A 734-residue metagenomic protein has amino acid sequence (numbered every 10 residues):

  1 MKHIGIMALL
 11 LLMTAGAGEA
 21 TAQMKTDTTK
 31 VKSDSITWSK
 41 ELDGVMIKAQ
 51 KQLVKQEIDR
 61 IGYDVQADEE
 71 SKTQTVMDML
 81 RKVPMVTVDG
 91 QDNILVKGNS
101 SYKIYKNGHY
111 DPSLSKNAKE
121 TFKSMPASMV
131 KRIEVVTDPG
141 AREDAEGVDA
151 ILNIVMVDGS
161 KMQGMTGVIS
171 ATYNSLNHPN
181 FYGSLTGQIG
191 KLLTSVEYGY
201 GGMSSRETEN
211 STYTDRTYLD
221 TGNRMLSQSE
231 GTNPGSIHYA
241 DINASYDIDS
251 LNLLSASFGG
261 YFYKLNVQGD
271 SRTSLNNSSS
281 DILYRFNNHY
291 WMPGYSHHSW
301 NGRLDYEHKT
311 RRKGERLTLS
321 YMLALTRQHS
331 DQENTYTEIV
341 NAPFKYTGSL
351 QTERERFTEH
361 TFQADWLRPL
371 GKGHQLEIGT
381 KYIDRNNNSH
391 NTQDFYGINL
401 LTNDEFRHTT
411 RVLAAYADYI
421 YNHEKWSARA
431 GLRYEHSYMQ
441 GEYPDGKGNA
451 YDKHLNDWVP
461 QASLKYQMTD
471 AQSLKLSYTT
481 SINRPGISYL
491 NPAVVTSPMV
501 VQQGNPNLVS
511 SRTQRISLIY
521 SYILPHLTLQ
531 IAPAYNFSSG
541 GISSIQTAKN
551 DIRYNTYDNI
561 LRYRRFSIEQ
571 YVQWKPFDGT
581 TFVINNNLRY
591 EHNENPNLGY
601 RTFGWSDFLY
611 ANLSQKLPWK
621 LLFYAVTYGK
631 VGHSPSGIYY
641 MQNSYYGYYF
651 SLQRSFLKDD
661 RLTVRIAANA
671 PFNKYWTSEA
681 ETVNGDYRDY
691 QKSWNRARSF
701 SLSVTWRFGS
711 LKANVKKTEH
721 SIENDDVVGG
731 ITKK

Functional and structural regions predicted by a protein language model:
M24-E69, D89-Q91, K97-S101, V136-D138: Short, acidic, small-residue-rich periplasmic hinge/interaction motif at the N-terminus of Gram-negative outer-membrane
G44, V76-M79, A118-E120, V135 (+2 more regions): N-terminal periplasmic accessory domains that precede and gate Gram-negative outer-membrane beta-barrel machines
V54, M77-Y110, L114: Extracytoplasmic beta-strand/coil segments of soluble accessory domains associated with Gram-negative outer-membrane
V76, K82, H109-T137: Short acidic/polar hinge/loop motifs at secondary-structure boundaries that mediate gating or recognition
N153-I169, T208, D215, L226 (+9 more regions): Surface-exposed extracellular loop regions of Gram-negative outer-membrane beta-barrel proteins
N177-T208, D220-G269, H298-W300, H308: Transmembrane beta-barrel wall of Gram-negative outer-membrane proteins
L350, E359-Q363, T402-N403, V412-A414 (+6 more regions): Outer membrane beta-barrel strand-and-loop segments of large Gram-negative receptors, especially TonB-dependent
Y438-G441, D470-I516, Q530, Y535-D551 (+1 more regions): Surface-exposed extracellular loop regions of Gram-negative outer-membrane beta-barrel proteins, predominantly
